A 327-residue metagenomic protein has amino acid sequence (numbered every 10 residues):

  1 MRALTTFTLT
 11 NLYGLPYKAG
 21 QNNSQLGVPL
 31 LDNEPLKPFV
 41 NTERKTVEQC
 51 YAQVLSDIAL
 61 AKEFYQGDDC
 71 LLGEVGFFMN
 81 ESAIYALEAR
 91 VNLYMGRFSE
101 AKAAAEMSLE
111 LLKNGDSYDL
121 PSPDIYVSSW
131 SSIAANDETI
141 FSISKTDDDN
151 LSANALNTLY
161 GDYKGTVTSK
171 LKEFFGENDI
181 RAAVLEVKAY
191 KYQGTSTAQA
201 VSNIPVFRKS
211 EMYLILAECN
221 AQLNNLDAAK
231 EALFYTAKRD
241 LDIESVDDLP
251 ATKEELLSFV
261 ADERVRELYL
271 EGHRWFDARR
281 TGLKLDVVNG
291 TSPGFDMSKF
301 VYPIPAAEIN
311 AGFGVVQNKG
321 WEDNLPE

Functional and structural regions predicted by a protein language model:
M1-G67, L71: Aromatic-anchored glycine-rich loop motif in surface-exposed flexible loops
L9-T10, A61, D68, S108-Y118 (+1 more regions): Alpha-helical solenoid scaffolds that mediate protein-protein interactions, centered on TPR/SEL1-like repeats but also
G27, F78, G96-S210, D242-E244 (+5 more regions): Hydrophobic-face positions in mid-chain alpha helices that act as interaction patches
